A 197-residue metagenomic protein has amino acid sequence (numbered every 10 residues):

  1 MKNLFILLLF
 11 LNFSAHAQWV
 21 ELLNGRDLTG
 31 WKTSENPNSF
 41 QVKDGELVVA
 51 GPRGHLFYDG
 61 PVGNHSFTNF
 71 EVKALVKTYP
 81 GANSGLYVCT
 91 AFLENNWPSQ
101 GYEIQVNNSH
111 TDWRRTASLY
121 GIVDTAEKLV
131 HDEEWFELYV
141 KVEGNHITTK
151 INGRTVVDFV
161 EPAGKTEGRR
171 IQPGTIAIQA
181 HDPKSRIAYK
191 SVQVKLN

Functional and structural regions predicted by a protein language model:
M1-N3, A17-Q18: Absolute protein N-terminus
N3-F13: Sec-dependent N-terminal signal peptides
A17-N197: Carbohydrate-interacting regions of secretory-pathway proteins
